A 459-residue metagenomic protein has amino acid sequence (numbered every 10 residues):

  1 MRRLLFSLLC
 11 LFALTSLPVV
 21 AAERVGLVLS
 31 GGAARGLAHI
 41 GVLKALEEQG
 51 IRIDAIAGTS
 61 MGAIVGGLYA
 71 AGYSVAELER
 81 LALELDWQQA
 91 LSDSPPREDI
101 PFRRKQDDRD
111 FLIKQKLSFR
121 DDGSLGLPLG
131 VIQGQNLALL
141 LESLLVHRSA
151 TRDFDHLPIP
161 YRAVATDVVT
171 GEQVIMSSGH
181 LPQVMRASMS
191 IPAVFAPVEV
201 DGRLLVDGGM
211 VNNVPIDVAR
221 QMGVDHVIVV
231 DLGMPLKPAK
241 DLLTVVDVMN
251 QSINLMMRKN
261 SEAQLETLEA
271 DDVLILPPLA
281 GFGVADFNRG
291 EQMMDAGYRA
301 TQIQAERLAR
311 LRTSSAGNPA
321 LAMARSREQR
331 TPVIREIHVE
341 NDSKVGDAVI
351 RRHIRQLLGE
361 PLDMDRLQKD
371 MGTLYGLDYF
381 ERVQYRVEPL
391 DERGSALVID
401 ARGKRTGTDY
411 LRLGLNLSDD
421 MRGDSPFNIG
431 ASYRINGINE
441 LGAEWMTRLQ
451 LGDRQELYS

Functional and structural regions predicted by a protein language model:
M1-L4: Positively charged n-region of N-terminal signal peptides that target proteins for export
F6-S7, H39: General helical structural elements
S7-S16: Bacterial N-terminal signal peptides
V20-T59, G67-G372, G376-V383, E388-P389 (+1 more regions): Patatin-like phospholipase
R382-S459: Gram-negative/organellar outer-membrane beta-barrel architecture
